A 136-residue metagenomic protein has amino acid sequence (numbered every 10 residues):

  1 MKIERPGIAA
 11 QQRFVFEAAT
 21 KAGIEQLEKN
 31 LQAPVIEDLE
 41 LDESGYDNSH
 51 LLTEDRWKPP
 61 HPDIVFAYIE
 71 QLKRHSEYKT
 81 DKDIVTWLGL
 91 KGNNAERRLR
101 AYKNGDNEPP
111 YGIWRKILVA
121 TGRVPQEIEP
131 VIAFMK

Functional and structural regions predicted by a protein language model:
M1-E43, T53-D55, P125-K136: Short, charged recognition helix plus adjacent turn of helix-turn-helix-like nucleic-acid-binding domains
N30-E37, Q71, H75, G105 (+1 more regions): Surface-exposed polar/charged interaction patches
L41-E77: A short, Lys/Arg-rich alpha-helix, primarily the initiator
E70-K73, V85, G89, L118: Residue-level preference for well-ordered alpha-helical positions
S76, K91, D106-P110, V124-I128: Amphipathic alpha-helical interaction segments
D81-K82: Helix-turn-helix DNA-binding elements, focusing on the entry/boundary residues of the two helices that contact DNA
V85-E108: Recognition helix of helix-turn-helix/homeodomain-like DNA-binding domains that insert into the DNA major groove
N104-L118: Short, basic-rich loop-to-helix N-cap that marks the start of a DNA-contacting helix
